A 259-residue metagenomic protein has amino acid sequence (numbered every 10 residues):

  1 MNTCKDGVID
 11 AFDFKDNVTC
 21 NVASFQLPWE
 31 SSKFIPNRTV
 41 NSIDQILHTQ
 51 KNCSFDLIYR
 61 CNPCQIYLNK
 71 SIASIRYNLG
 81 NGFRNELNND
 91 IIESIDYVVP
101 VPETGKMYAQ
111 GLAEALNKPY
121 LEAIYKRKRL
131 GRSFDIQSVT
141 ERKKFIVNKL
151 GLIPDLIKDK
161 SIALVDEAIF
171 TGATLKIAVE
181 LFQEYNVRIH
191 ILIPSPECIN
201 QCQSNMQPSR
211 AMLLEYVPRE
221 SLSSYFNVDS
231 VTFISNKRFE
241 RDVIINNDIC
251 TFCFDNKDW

Functional and structural regions predicted by a protein language model:
M1-W259: PRPP-associated nucleotide enzymes
